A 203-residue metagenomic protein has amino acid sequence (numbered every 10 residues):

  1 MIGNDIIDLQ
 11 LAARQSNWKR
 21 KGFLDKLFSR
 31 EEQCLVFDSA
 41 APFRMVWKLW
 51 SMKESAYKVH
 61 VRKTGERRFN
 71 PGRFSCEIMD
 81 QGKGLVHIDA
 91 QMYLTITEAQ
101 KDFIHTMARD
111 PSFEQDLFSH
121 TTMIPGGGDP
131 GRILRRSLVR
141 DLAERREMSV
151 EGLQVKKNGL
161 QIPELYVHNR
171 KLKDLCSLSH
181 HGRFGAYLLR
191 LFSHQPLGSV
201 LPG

Functional and structural regions predicted by a protein language model:
M1-G203: Core catalytic alpha/beta fold that binds nucleotide/phospho-ligands
